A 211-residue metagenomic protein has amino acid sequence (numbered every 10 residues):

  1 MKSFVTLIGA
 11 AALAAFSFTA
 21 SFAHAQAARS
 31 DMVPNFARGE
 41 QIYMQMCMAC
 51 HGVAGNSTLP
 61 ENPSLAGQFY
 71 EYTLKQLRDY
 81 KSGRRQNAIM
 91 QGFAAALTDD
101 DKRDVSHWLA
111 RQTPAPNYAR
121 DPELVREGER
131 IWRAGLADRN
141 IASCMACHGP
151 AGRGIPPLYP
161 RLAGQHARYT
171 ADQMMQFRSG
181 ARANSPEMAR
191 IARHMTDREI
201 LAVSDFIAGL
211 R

Functional and structural regions predicted by a protein language model:
M1-F4: Positively charged n-region of N-terminal signal peptides that target proteins for export
L13-H24: C-terminal segment of classical bacterial N-terminal signal peptides
H24-Y43, N56-E61, R111-A137: Electrostatic cytochrome c docking/interface patches
F36, E40, G55-Q86, Q91-A96 (+3 more regions): Gly/Gly-Pro-rich "capping" loops immediately C-terminal to redox-active cysteine motifs in periplasmic/lumenal
G39, C47-V53, V105, I141-P150 (+1 more regions): The canonical Cys-X-X-Cys-His
H51, K81, W132, H148 (+2 more regions): Protein kinase-like catalytic domain
A95-N117, E127, R168, I191-R211: C-terminal capping alpha-helices of c-type cytochrome domains
P116, E123-P157, A163: Surface-exposed interaction/gating patches
